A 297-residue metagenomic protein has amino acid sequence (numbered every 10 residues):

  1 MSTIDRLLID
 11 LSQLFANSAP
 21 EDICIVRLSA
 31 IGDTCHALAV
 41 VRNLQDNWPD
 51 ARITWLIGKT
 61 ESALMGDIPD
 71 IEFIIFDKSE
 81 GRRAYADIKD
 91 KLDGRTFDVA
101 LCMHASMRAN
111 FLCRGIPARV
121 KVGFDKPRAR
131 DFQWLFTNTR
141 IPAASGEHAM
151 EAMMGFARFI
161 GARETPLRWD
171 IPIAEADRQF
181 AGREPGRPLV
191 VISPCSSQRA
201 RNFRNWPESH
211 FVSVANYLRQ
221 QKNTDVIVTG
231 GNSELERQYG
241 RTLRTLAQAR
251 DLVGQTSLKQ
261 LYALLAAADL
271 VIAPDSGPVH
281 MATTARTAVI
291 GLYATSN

Functional and structural regions predicted by a protein language model:
M1-N297: Catalytic machinery of carbohydrate-active enzymes, primarily nucleotide-sugar-dependent glycosyltransferases
